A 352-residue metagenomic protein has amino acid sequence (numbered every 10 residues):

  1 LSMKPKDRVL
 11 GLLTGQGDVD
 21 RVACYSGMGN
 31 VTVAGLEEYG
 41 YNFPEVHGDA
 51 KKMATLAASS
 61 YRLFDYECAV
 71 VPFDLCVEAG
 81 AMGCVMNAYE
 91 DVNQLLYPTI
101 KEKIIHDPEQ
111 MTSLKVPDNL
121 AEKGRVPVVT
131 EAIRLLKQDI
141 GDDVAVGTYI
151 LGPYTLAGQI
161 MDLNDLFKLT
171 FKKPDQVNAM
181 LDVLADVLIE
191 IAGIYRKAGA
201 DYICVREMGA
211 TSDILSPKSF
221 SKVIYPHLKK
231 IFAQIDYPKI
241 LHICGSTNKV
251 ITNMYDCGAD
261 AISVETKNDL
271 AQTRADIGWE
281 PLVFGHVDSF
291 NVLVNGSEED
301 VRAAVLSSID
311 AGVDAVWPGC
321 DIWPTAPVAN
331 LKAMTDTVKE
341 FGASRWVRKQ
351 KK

Functional and structural regions predicted by a protein language model:
S2-G29, A34, F43, L56 (+3 more regions): Active-site loop segments of alpha/beta catalytic cores
T32-G35, A69-V70, V77-Y89, L156-A157: Short active-site-adjacent helix-start/loop capping segments
E38-L75: Segments that shape or occlude catalytic/ligand-binding pockets
D74-D118, D143: A contiguous, low-structure linker/loop signature
